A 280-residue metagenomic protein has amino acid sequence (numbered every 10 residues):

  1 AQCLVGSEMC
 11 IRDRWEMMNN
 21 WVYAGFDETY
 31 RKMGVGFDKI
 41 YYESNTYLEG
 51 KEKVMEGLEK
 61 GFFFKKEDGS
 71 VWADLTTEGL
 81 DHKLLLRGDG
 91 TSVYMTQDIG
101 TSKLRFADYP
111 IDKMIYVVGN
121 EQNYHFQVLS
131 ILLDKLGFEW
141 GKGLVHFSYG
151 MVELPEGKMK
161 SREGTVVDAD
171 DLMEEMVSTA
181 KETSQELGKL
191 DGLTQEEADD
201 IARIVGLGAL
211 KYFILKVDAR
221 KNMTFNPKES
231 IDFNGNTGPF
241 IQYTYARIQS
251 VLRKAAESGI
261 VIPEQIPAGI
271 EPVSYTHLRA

Functional and structural regions predicted by a protein language model:
C3: Cationic, low-complexity basic patches in intrinsically disordered or flexible, solvent-exposed regions
S7-R279: Non-catalytic interaction-recognition regions
